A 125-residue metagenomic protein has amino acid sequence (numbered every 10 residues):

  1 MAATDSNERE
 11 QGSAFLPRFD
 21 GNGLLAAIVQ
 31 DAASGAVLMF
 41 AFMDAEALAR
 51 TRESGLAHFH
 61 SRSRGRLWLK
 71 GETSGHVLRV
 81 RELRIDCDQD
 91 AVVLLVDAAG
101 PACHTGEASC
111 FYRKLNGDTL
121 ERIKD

Functional and structural regions predicted by a protein language model:
A2: Catalytic cores of nucleic-acid ligases and guanylyltransferases
D5-L24, D31-A33, V37-L38, M43-D125: C-terminal binding/interaction regions
